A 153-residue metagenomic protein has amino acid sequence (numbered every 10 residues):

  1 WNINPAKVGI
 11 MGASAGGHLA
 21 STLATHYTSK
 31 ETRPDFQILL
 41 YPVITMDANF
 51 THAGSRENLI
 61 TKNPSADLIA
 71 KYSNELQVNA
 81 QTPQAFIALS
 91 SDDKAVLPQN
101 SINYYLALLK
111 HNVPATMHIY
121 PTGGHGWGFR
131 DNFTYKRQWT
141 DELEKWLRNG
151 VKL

Functional and structural regions predicted by a protein language model:
W1-T51, I69-A70: Primarily recognizes the serine-hydrolase "nucleophile elbow" in alpha/beta-hydrolase and SGNH/GDSL folds
V8, A85, A115: Hydrophobic anchor at the start of a short beta-strand that flanks the dinucleotide cofactor-binding loop
S14, V43, S91-D93, P121: Residue-level signal for short, function-critical loop segments
I38-L40, F86-A88, H118: Hydrophobic/aromatic beta-strand patches that form the interior of the parallel beta-sheet core in alpha/beta enzyme
P42-Q77, P83: Mobile cap/lid helix-loop segments that gate and shape the active-site cleft of serine hydrolases
Q81, F86-L89, D93: Short beta-strand/loop motif that positions the catalytic acidic residue of the alpha/beta-hydrolase fold
K94-N103: Conserved alpha/beta-hydrolase "acid-adjacent" motif
I102-L153: C-terminal catalytic histidine-bearing segment of alpha/beta-hydrolase fold enzymes
